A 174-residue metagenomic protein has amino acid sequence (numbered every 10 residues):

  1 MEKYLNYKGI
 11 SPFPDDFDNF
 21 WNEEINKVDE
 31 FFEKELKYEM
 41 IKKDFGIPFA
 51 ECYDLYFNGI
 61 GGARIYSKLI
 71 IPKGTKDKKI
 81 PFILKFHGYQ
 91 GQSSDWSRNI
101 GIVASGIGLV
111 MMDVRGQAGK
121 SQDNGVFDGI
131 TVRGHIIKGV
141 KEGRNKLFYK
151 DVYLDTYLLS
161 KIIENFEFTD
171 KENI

Functional and structural regions predicted by a protein language model:
M1-A50: N-terminal targeting or regulatory segments adjacent to alpha/beta-hydrolase or S9 domains
E51-L55: Short beta-strand micro-motifs in enzyme catalytic cores
I60-G62: Glycine-centered tight beta-turn/hairpin loop motif at sheet-sheet or coil-to-beta transitions
Y66-I71, D77-Q90, L109: Short beta-strand element of the alpha/beta-hydrolase
Y89-V103: The serine-hydrolase catalytic nucleophile loop
N99-L154: Cap/lid segment of the alpha/beta-hydrolase catalytic domain
E167-I174: Alpha/beta-hydrolase fold nucleophile elbow
